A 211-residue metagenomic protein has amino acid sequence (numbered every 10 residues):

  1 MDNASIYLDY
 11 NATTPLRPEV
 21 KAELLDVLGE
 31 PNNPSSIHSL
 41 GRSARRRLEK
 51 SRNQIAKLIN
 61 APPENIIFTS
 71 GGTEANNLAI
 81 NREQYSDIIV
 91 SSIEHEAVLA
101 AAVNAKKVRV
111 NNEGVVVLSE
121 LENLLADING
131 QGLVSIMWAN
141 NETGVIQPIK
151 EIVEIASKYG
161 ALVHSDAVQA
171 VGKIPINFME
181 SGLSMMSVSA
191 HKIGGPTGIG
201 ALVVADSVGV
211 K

Functional and structural regions predicted by a protein language model:
M1-K211: Pyridoxal 5′-phosphate
